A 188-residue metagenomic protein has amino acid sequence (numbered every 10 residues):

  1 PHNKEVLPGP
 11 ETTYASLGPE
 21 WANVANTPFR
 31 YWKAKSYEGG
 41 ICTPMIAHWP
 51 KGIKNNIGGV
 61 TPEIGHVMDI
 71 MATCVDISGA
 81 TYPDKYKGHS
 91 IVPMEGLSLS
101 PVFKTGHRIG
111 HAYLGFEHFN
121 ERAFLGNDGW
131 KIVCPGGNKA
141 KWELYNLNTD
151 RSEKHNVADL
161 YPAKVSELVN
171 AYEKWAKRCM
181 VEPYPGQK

Functional and structural regions predicted by a protein language model:
P1-L7: Catalytic cores of eukaryotic secretory-pathway lumenal/extracellular enzymes that build and remodel glycoconjugates
P10-I41, G52-E63, M68-L147, R178-Y184: C-terminal cap/loop subdomain of S1 sulfatases and analogous C-terminal strand-loop tails that border
M45-A47: Short glycine- and hydrophobic/aromatic-rich loop-to-beta-strand nucleating segment in the catalytic cores
D150: Intrinsically disordered, low-complexity polar regions and short flexible loop motifs
H155-A163: Active-site-proximal N-terminal segment of extracellular/periplasmic enzymes that hydrolyze or transfer
N170, G186-K188: Extracellular/periplasmic ectodomains of large secreted or surface enzymes and adhesion receptors
K174-A176: Type III/flagellar export substrates
